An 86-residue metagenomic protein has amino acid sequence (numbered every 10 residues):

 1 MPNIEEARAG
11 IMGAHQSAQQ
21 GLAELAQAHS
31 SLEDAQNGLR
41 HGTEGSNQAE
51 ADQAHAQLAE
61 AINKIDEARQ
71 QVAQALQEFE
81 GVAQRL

Functional and structural regions predicted by a protein language model:
M1-L86: Amphipathic alpha-helical hairpins/coiled-coils and adjacent low-complexity
